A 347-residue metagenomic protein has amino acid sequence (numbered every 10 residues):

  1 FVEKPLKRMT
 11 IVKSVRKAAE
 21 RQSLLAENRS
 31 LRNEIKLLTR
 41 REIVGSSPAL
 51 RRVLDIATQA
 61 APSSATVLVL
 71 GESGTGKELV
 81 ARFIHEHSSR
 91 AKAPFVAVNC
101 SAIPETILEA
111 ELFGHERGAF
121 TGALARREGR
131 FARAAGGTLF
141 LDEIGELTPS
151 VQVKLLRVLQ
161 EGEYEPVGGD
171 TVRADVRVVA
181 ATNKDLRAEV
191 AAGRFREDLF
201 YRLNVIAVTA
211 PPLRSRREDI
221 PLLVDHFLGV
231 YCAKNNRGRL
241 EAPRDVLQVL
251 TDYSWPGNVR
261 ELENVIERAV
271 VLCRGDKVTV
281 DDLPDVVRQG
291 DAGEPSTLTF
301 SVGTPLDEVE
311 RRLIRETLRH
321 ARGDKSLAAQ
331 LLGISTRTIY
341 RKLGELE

Functional and structural regions predicted by a protein language model:
F1-L37, R337, L343-G344: N-terminal accessory segments that target, anchor, or regulate ATP-driven/P-loop NTPase machines and associated
V2, I11, V15, E20 (+5 more regions): Hydrophobic face residues on amphipathic alpha-helices
V2-V15, K154, T171, D198 (+1 more regions): C-terminal output helix
M9, V153, R260, S326-L327 (+1 more regions): Residues within helix-turn-helix
R32-R173, R177-K184, E189, L213 (+1 more regions): AAA+ ATPase active-site-proximal loops
A110, A191-A233: Conserved AAA+ ATPase core "coupling" helix
L240, L298-E347: Bacterial C-terminal helix-turn-helix
I266, C273-R288: Conserved C-terminal helix/linker of AAA+ ATPases
